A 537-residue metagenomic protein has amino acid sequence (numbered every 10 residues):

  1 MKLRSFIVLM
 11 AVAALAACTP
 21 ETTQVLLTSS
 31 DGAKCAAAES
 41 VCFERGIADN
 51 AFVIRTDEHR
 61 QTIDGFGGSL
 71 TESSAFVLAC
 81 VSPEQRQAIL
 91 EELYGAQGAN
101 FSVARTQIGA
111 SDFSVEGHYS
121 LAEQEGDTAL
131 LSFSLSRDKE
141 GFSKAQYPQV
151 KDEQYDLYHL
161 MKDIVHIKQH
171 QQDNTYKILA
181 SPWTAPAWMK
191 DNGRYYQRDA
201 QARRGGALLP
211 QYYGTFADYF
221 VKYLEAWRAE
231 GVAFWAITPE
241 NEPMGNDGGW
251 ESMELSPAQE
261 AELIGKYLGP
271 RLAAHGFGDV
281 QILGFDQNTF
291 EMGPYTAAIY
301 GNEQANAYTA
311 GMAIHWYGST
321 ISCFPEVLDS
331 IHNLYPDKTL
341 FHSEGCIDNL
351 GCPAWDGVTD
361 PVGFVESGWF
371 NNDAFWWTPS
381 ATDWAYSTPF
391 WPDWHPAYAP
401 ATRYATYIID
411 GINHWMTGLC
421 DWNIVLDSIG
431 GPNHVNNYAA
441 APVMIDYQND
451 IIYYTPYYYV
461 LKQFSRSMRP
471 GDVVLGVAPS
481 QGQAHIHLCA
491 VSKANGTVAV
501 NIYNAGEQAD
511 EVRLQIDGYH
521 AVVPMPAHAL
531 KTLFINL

Functional and structural regions predicted by a protein language model:
A16-A17: C-terminal motif of bacterial Sec signal peptides marking the signal peptidase cleavage site
K34-F234, L255, K266: N-terminal catalytic cores of secreted or lumenal carbohydrate-active enzymes
D64, Q97-A104, Q171-K177, E230-A236 (+5 more regions): Loop/turn elements at helix/coil->beta-strand transitions in domains of secreted/extracellular proteins
G68, N100, I178, I237 (+5 more regions): Conserved, mostly hydrophobic/aromatic
T215-A236, P243-G351, G363-N372: Active-site neighborhood of glycoside hydrolase catalytic domains
H342-Y459, G476-A478: Aromatic/acidic polysaccharide-binding cleft in carbohydrate-active enzymes
R466, A478-D517, H528: Carbohydrate-binding surface patches
M525-L537: C-terminal beta-strand-rich structural cap/linker in extracellular carbohydrate-active enzymes
